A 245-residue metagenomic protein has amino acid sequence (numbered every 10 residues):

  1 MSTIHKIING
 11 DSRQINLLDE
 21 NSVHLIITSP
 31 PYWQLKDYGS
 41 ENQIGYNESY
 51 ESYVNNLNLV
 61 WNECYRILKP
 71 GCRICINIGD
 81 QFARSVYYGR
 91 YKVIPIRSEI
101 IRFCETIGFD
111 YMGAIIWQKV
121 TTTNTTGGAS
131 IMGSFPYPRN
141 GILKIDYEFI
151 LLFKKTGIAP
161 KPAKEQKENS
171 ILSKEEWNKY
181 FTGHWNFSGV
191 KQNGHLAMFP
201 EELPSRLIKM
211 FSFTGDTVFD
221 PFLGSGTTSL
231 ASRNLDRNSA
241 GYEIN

Functional and structural regions predicted by a protein language model:
M1-N245: Core catalytic lobe of class I
